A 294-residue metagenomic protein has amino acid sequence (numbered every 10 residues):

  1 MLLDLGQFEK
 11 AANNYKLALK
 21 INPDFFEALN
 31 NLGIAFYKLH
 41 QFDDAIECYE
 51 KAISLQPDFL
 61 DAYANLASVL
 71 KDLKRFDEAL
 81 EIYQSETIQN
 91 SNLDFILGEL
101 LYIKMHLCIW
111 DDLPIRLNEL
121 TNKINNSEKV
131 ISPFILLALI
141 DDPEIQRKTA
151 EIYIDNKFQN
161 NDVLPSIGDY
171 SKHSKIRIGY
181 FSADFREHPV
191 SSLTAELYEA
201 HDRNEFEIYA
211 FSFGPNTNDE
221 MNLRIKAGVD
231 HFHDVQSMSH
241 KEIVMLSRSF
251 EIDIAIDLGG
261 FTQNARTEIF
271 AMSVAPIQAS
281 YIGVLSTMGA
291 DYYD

Functional and structural regions predicted by a protein language model:
M1-D294: Alpha-helical solenoid repeat scaffolds of the TPR/TPR-like class and their adjacent stem/linker regions that mediate
